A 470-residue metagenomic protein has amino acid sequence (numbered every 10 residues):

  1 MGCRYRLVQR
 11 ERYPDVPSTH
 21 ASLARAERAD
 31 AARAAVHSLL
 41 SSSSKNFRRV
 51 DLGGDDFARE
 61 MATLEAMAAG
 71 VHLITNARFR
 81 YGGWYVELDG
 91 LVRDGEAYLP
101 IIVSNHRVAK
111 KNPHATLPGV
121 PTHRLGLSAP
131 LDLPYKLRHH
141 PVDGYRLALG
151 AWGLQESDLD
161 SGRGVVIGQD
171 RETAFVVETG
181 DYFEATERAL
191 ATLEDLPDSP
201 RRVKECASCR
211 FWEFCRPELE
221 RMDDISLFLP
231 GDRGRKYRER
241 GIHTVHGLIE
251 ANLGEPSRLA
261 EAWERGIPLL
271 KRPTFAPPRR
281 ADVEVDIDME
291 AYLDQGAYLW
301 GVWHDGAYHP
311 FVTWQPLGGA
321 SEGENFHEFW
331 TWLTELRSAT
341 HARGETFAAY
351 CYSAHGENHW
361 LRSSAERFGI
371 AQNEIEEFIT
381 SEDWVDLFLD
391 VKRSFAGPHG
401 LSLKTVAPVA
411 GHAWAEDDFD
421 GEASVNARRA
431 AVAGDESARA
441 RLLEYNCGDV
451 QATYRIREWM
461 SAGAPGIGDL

Functional and structural regions predicted by a protein language model:
M1-A97, R107, A431: Metal-dependent nuclease catalytic cores that hydrolyze phosphodiester bonds in DNA/RNA, characterized by
V16-A21, I225-A281: N-terminal accessory regions of nucleic-acid-interacting proteins
G54-A58, E250-E255, D417-A430: Short linear loop/turn motifs
D56, G70-P113, G119-G180, F311-V425: Conserved DEDDh/DEDDy metal-dependent 3′-5′ exonuclease domain
A62-H72, T274-V285: Structured nucleic-acid-interacting core domains from mobile-element enzymes and related host factors, especially RNase
L149-E156, D160-M222, V406-L470: Acidic, Mg2+-coordinating catalytic module of metal-dependent nucleases/exonucleases that use a two-metal-ion mechanism
A281, M289-E328: Metal-dependent catalytic core segments for phosphate chemistry
